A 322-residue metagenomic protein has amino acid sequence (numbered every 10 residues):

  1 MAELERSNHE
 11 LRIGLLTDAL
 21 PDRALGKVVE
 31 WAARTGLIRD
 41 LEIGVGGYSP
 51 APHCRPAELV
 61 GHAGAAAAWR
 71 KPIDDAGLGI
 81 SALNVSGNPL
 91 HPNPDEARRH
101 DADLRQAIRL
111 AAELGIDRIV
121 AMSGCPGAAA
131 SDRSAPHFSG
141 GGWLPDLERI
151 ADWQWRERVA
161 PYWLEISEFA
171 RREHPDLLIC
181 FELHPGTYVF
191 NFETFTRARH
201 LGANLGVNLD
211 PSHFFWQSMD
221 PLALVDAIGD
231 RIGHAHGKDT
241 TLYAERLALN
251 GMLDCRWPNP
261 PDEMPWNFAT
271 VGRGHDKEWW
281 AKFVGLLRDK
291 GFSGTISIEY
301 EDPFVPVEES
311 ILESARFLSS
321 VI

Functional and structural regions predicted by a protein language model:
E3-N8, V29-L37, L59-S81, I108-G115 (+4 more regions): Acidic (Asp/Glu)-rich catalytic clusters
S7-L15, R23, L41, L83 (+1 more regions): Acidic/histidine-rich catalytic cores of soluble enzymes
L15, A32, L41, I73 (+8 more regions): Conserved, mostly hydrophobic/aromatic
A19-P21, V45-S49, G87-P89, S123-G127 (+4 more regions): Active-site-proximal loop/turn and secondary-structure-junction residues that shape catalytic pockets, frequently
K27, A68, P72-D75, P89-V207 (+2 more regions): Active-site acidic/histidine proton-transfer and metal-coordination neighborhood in alpha/beta enzyme cores
L41-I43, I80-V85, D117-G124, L177-E182 (+1 more regions): Short beta-strand segments at enzyme active-site cores
E42-A68, P126-A130: Glycine-rich, proline-tolerant flexible connector loops at the mouths of alpha/beta enzymes
V307-I322: C-terminal helical cap(s) of enzyme catalytic domains, especially alpha/beta-barrels
